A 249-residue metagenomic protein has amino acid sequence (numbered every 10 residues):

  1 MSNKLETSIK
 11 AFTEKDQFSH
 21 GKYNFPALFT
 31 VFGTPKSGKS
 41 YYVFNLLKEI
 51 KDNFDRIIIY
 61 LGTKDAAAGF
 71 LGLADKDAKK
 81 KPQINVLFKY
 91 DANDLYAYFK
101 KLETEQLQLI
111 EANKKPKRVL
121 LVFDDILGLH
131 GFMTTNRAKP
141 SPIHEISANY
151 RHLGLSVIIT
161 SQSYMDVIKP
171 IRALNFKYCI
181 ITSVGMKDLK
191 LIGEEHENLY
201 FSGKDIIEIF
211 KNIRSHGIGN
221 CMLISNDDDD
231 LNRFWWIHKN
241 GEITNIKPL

Functional and structural regions predicted by a protein language model:
S2, L73, K81-Q83, H216: Compositionally biased low-complexity segments enriched in polar/charged residues
N3-Y23, F44: Pre-Walker A adenine-sensing motif
Y23-F29: Pre-Walker A (Motif I) flank of P-loop NTPase domains
F29-E49, G62-K64, Y90-S202: Conserved P-loop NTPase motor cores
D52-A74, L95: AAA+/P-loop NTPase substrate/partner-engagement loops
L73-D77, H196: Short secondary-structure boundary/capping segments
D77-D94: Conserved P-loop NTPase mechanochemical-coupling segment
I171-L249: Conserved GTP-binding G-domain of TRAFAC-class P-loop NTPases and closely related GTPase folds
